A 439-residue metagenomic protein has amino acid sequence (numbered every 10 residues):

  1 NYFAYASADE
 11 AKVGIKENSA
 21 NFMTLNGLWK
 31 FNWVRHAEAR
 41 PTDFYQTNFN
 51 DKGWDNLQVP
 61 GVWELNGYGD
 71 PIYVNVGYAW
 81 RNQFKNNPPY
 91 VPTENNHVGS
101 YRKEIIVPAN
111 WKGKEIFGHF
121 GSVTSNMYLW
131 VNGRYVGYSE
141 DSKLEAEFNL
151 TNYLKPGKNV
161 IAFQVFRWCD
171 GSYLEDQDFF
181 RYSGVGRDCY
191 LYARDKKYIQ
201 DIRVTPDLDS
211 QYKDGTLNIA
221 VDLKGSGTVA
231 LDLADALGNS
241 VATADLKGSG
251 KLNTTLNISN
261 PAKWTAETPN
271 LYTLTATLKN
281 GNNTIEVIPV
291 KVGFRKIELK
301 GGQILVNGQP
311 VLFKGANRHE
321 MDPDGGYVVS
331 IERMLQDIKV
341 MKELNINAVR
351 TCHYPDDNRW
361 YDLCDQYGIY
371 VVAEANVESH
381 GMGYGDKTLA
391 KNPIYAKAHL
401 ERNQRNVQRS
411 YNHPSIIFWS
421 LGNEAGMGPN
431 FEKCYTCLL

Functional and structural regions predicted by a protein language model:
N1-A79, V160-W168, A236: Accessory carbohydrate-binding/adhesion or oligomerization-edge regions at the termini of glycan-active proteins
I15, N32-V34, R40, V62-N66 (+6 more regions): Accessory beta-strand-rich segments of carbohydrate-active enzymes
W111-K114, L154-K158, I258-L271: Short glycine/proline/serine/threonine-rich loop/turn segments at secondary-structure transition edges
S125, Y138, S142-F148, D170-L174 (+2 more regions): Active-site mouth of glycoside hydrolases
L129-V131, D214-L246, L252-T254: Beta-strand-rich binding/interaction modules
A162-Q164, T273-T277: Extracellular recognition modules
G186-R203, F294-Q309: Low-complexity, Pro/Ser/Thr- and charge-rich linker/hinge segments at domain boundaries
K196-G225: Surface beta-strand/loop "capping" patches
